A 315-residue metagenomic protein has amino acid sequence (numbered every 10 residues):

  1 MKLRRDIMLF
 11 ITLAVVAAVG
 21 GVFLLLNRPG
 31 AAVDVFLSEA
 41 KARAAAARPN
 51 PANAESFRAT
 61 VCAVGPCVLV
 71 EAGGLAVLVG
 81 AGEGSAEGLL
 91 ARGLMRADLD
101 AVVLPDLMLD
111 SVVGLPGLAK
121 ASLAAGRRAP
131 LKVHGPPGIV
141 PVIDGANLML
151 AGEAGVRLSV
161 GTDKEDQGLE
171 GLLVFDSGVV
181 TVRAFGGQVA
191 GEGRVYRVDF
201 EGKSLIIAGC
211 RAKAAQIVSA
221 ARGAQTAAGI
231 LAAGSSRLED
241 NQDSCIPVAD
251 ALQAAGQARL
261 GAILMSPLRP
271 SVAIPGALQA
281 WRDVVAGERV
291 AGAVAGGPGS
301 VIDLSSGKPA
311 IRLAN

Functional and structural regions predicted by a protein language model:
K2-F23, R211-S300: Cap/insert and terminal regions of metallo-dependent hydrolase folds
L3-F10, A17-M95, T162-R222, P298-N315: Core dinuclear metal-dependent hydrolase active-site scaffold
A32-V33, P136-Q167: Acidic/polar short surface loop at catalytic or gating sites that assists cofactor/ion binding and chemistry
L78-G82, L99-S111, H134-P136, L205-R211 (+3 more regions): Active-site neighborhood of phospho(di)ester-bond hydrolases with catalytic His/Asp-centered motifs
L78-V79, R92, L107-V112, P136 (+3 more regions): Solvent-exposed, acidic/flexible segments
E83-H134, T162, R222-I230: Active-site metal-binding motif and surrounding structural segment of the metallo-beta-lactamase
A86, R96, L115, A119 (+5 more regions): Extracytoplasmic/secreted envelope proteins and their assembly/folding machinery, especially bacterial periplasmic
K120-A124, L148-A151, G256-Q257: Sec-exported extracytoplasmic/periplasmic mature domains
